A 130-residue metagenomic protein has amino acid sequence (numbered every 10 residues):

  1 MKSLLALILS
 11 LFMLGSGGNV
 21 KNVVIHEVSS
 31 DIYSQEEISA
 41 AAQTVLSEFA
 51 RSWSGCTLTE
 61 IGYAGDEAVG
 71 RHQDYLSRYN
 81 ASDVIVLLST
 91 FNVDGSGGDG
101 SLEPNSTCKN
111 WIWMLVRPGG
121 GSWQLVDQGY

Functional and structural regions predicted by a protein language model:
M1-K2: N-terminal hydrophobic targeting signals that begin at the initiator methionine
L5, S10-T107: Flexible low-complexity loop/turn motifs enriched in small/helix-breaking residues
C108-Y130: Short beta-strand edge/turn micro-motifs at domain boundaries
